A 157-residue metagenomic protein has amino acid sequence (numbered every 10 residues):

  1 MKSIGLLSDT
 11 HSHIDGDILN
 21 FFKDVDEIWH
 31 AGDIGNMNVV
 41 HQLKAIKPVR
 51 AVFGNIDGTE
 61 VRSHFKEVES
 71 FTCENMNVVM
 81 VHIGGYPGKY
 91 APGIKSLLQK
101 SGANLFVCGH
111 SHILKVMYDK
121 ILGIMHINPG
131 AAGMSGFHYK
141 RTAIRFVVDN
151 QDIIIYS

Functional and structural regions predicted by a protein language model:
M1-V49, D57-N75, M80, Y139-T142: N-terminal active-site segment of His-dependent metallophosphoesterases
K2, C73-E74, S101-G102, I127-S157: Binuclear metal-dependent phosphoesterase catalytic core
S12-G16, G35-V39, I56-R62, G85-Y90 (+2 more regions): Active-site environment of divalent metal-dependent phosphoester hydrolases
L43-I46, L98-S101, I121: Short, conserved loop/helix-junction motifs that constitute active-site signature segments in enzyme catalytic cores
V49-D57, L98-K100, M125-A131: Short Pro/Gly-enriched beta-strand edge/turn motifs at strand-loop
V52, H82, L105-F106, H112 (+1 more regions): Acidic/histidine-enriched, beta-strand-rich ligand/metal-binding domains
E69-S70, K115-Y118, T142-F146: Short beta-strand scaffold segments in enzyme catalytic cores
N77-S111: Internal catalytic-core helix/loop-beta-alpha segment that presents or stabilizes conserved functional determinants
